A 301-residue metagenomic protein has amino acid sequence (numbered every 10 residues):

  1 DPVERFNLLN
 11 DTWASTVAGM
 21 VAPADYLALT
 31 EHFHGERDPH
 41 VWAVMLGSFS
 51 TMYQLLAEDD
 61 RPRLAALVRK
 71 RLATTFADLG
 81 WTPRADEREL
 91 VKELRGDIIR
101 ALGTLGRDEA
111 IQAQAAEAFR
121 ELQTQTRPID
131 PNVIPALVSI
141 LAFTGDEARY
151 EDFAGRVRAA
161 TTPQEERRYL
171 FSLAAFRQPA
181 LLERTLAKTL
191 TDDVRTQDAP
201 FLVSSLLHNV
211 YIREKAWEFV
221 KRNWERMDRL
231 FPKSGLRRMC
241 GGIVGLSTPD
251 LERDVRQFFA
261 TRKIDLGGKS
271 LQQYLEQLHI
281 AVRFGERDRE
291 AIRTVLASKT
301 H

Functional and structural regions predicted by a protein language model:
D1-H301: Long, ordered, helix-rich scaffold segments
